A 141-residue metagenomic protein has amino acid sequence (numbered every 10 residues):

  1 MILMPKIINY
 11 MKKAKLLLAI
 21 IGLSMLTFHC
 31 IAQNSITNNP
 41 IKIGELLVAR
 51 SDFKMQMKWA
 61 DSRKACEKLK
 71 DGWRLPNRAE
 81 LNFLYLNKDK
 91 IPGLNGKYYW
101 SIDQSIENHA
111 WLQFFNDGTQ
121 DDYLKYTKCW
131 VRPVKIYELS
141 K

Functional and structural regions predicted by a protein language model:
M1-M4, M25: Methionine residue identity
I7-L18: Bacterial N-terminal signal peptides that target proteins for export
A19-T27: Bacterial N-terminal signal peptides
I31-W73, H109-L112, W130-P133: Extracellular adhesion/carbohydrate-recognition regions
R78-K141: C-terminal, surface-exposed recognition/capping segments
